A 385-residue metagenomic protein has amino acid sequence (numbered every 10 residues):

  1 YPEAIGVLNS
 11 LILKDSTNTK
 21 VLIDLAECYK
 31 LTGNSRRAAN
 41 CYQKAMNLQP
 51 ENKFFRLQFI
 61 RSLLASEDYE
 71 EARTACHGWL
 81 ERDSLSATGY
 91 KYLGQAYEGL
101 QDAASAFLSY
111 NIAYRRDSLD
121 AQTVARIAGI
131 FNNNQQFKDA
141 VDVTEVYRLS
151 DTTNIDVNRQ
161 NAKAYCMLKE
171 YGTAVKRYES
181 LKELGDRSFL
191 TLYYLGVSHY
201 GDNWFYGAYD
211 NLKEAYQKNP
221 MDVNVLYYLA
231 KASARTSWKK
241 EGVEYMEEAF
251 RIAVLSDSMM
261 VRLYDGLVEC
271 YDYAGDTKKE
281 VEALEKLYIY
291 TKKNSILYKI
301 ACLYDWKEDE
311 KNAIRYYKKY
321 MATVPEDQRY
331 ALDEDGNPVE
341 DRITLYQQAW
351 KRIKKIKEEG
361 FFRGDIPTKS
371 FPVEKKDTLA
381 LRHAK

Functional and structural regions predicted by a protein language model:
S10-L13, Q43-N47, H77-E81, N111-R115 (+6 more regions): Conserved structural position within tetratricopeptide repeats
S16, P50, S84, S118 (+7 more regions): Short coil turns that delineate tetratricopeptide repeat
V21, F55, G89, T123 (+8 more regions): TPR alpha-solenoid repeat register
D24, Q58-R61, Y92, R126 (+8 more regions): Canonical tetratricopeptide repeat
L31-T32, A65-S66, G99-L100, I130-N134 (+8 more regions): Register position in tetratricopeptide repeats
A234, E247-I252, I289, E310-R329 (+1 more regions): TPR/TPR-like (Sel1-like) alpha-helical repeat modules
W306, A322-K385: Terminal, low-structured helical/coil segments at or just beyond the last alpha-helical repeat
